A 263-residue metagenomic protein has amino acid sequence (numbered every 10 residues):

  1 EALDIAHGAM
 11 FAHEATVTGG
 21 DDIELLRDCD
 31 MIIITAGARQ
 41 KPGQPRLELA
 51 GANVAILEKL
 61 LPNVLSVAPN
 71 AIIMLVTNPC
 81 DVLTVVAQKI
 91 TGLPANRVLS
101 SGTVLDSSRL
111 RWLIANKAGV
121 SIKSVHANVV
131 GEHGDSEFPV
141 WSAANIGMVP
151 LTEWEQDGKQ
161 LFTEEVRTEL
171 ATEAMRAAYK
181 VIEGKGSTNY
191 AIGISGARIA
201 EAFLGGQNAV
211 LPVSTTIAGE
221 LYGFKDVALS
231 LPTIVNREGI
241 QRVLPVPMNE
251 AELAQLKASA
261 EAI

Functional and structural regions predicted by a protein language model:
E1-C29: Conserved N-terminal Rossmann-fold NAD(P) cofactor-binding segment
R27, V85, A254: Alpha-helical elements of the RecA-like P-loop NTPase motor core of helicases
I32-I34, L75-V76: Redox-cofactor binding/interface segments in oxidoreductases and associated redox assembly factors
A36-A38: Conserved NAD(P)H cofactor-binding loop of Rossmann-fold oxidoreductase domains
G43-L47, P245-V246: Short acidic, glycine/proline-rich loop/turn micro-motifs
P45-W112: Rossmann-like NAD(P)(H) cofactor-binding subdomain of soluble oxidoreductases
T91-R97, D106-I263: C-terminal substrate-binding/catalytic lobe of Rossmann-fold NAD(P)-dependent dehydrogenases
